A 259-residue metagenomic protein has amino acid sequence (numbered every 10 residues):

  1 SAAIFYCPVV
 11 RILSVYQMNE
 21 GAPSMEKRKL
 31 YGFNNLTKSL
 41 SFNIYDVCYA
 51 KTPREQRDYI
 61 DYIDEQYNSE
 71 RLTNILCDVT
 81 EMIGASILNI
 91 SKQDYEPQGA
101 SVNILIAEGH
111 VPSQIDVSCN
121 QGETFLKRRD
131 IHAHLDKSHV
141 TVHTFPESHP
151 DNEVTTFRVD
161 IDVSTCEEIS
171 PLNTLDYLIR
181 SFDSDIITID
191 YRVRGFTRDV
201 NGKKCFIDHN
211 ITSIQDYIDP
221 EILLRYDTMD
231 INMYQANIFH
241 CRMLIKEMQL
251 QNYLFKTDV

Functional and structural regions predicted by a protein language model:
A2-A3, A22: Ala/Thr-enriched low-complexity intrinsically disordered regions
N19-V259: Polybasic/polar functional segments that serve as interface/processing modules
